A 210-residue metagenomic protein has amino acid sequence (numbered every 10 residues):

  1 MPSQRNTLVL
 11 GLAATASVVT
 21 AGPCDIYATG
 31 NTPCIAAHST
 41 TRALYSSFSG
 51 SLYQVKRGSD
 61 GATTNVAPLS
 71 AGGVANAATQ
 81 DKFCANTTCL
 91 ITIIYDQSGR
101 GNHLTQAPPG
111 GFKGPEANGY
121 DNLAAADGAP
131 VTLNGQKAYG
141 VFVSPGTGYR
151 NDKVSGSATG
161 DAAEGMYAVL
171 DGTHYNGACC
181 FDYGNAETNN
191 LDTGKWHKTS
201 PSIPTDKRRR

Functional and structural regions predicted by a protein language model:
M1-A21: Fungal secretory targeting signals
V9-G11, A75-N76, A124-A125: Short secondary-structure boundary micro-motifs
V18-N118, G160, Y167: GGW-centered surface loops in extracellular recognition modules
G99-R210: Extracellular glycan-recognition modules
